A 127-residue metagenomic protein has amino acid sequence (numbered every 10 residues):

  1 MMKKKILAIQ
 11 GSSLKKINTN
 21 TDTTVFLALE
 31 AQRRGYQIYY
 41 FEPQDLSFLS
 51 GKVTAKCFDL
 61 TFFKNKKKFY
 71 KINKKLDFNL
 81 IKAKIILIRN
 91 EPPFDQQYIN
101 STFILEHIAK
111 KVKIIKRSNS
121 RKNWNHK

Functional and structural regions predicted by a protein language model:
K3-A8: Extreme N-terminal starter segment of soluble prokaryotic enzymes
G11-S12: Extended, domain-scale alpha-helical bundle/helix-rich regions
K15-K127: Conserved N-proximal alpha/beta basic substrate-recognition cap immediately N-terminal to, or forming the N-lobe
